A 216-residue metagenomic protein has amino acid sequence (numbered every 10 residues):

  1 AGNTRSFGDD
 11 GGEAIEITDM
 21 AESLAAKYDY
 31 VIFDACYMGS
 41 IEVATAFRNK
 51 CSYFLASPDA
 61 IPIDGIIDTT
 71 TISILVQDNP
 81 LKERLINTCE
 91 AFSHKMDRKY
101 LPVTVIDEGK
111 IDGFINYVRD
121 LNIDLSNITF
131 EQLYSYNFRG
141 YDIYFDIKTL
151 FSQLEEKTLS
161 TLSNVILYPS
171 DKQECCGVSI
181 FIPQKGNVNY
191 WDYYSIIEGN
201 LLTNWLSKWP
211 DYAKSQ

Functional and structural regions predicted by a protein language model:
G2-Q216: Terminal, contiguous helix-loop blocks that mediate binding/assembly
